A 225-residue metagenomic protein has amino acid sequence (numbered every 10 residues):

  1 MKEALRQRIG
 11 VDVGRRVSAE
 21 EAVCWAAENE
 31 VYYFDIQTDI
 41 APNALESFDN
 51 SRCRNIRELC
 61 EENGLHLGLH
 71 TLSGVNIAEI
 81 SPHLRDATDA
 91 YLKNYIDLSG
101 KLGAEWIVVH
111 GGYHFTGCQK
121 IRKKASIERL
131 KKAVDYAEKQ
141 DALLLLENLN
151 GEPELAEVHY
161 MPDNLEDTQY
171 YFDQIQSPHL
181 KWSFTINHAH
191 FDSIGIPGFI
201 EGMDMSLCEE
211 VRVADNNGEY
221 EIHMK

Functional and structural regions predicted by a protein language model:
M1-A104, D173, S177, V213: N-terminal pre-domain/capping segments
A4, L45-S47, E79, K120 (+2 more regions): Gly/Pro-rich active-site loop or hairpin
A4-I9, F115, W182-I186: Short, charged, low-hydrophobicity "junction" segments
V11, I36, V109, L146 (+2 more regions): Conserved beta-strand positions
G14, D39, G112, L149 (+1 more regions): Flexible loop residues that form catalytic and substrate-binding hotspots at small-molecule/glycan-binding clefts
V17, E58-E62, A78-K181, F191: Active-site acidic/histidine proton-transfer and metal-coordination neighborhood in alpha/beta enzyme cores
E28-N29, S51-R52, R85, K124 (+2 more regions): Glycine-rich, phosphate-binding/catalytic loops in enzymes
I40-A44, G74-N76, Y113-T116, I186-H190: Short histidine/acidic/glycine/proline-rich micro-motifs that form metal- and phosphate-coordinating active-site loops
